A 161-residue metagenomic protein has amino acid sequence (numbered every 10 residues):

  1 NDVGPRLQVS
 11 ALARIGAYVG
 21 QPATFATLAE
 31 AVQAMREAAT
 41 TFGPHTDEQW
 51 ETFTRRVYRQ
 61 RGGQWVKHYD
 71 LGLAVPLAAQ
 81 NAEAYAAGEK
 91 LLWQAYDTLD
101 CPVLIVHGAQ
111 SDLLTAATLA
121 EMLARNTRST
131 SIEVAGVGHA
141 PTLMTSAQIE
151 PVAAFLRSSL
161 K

Functional and structural regions predicted by a protein language model:
N1-E30: Flexible "cap/lid" loop of the alpha/beta hydrolase fold
D2, G108, G136: Cofactor-binding loop segments of dinucleotide-utilizing enzymes, especially the Rossmann-like FAD- and NAD(P)+-binding
Q8-R14, A117-T118, M144-S146: Short aromatic-enriched loop/helix-cap "lid" or pocket-rim segments at secondary-structure transitions that line
T24-M35, V106, Q110, S159: A hydrolase-biased, glycine/serine/histidine/acidic-enriched motif that marks catalytic-domain neighborhoods in diverse
A26-A79: Conserved alpha/beta-hydrolase catalytic His-Asp/Glu region
Y58-R125, E133: Conserved serine/cysteine hydrolase catalytic core
V137-A147: Catalytic histidine-centered segment of alpha/beta-hydrolase-like enzymes
P151-S159: C-terminal alpha-helix
